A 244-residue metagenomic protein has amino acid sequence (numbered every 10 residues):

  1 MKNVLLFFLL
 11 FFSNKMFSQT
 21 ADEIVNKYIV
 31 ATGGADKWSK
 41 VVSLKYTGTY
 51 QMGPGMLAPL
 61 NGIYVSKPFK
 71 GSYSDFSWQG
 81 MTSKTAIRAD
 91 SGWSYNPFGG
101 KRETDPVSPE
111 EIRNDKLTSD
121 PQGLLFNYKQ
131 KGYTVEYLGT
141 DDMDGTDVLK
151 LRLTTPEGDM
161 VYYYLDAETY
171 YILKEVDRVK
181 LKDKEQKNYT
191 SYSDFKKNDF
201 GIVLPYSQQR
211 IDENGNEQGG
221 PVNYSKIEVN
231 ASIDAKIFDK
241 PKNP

Functional and structural regions predicted by a protein language model:
M1-A21: Bacterial Sec-dependent N-terminal signal peptides
F17-I24, V30, S91-D159, K180-E185 (+1 more regions): Flexible, processing/modification-adjacent segments and terminal tails in exported/periplasmic/extracellular proteins
S18, D147-D239: Gly/Pro-enriched, hydrophobic low-complexity segments that function as extracytoplasmic propeptides/linkers
E23-G100: N-terminal mature ectodomain segment of secretory-pathway/periplasmic proteins
V41-S43, F69, G80, Q130 (+3 more regions): Extracytoplasmic
G48, G71-F76, S94-N96, Y137 (+4 more regions): Short hydrophobic/aromatic-rich beta-strand segments that constitute the beta-sheet cores of beta-sandwich/beta-barrel
S66-K67, I87, Y137, L165 (+1 more regions): Generic beta-strand structural signal
W78, M143-D144, D199: Structural motif
